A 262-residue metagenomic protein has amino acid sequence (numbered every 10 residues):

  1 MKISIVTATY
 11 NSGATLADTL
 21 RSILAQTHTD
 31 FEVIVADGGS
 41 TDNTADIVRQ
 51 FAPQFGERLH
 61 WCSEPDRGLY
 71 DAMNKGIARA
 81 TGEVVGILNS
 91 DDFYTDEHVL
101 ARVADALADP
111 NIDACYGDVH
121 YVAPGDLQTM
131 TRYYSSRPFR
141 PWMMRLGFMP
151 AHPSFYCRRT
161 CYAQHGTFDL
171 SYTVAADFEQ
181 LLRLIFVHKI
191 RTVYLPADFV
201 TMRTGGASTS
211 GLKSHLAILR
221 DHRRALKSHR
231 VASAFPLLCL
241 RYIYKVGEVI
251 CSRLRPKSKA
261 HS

Functional and structural regions predicted by a protein language model:
M1-S210, S214, L254-K257: Nucleotide-sugar donor-binding/catalytic module of glycosyltransferases that assemble extracellular/cell-envelope
A197, M202, S210-F235: Catalytic core of nucleotide-sugar-dependent glycosyltransferases
R223, K227-S262: Membrane-proximal basic amphipathic "stem/tether" segments
